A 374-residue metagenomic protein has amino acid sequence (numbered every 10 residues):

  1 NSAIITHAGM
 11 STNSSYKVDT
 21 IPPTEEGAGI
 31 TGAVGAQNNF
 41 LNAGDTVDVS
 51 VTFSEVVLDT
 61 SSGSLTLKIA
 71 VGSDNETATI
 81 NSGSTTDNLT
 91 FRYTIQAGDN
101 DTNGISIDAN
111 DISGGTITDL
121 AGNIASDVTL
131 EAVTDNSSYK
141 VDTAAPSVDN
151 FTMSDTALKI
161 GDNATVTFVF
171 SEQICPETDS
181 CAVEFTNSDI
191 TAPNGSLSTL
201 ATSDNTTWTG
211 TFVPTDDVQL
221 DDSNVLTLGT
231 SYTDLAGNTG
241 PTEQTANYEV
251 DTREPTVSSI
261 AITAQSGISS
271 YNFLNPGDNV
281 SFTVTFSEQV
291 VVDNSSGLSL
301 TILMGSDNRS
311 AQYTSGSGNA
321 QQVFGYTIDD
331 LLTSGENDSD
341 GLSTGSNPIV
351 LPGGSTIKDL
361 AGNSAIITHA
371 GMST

Functional and structural regions predicted by a protein language model:
N1-T374: Non-catalytic beta-sheet/beta-sandwich ligand-binding modules that flank or precede catalytic cores
